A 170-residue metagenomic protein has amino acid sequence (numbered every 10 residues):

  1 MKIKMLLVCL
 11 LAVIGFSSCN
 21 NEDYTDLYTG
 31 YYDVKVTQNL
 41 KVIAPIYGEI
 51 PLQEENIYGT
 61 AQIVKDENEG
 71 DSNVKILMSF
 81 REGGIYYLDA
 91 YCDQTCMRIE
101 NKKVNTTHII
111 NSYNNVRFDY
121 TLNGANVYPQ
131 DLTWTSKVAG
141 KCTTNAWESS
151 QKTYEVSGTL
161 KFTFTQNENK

Functional and structural regions predicted by a protein language model:
K2-V8: Sec-dependent signal peptide recognition, specifically the positively charged N-region followed immediately by
I3, V13-N39, E155-K170: Bacterial Sec-dependent N-terminal signal peptides
N21-D66: N-terminal export/targeting and maturation segments
Q38-P51, H108-I110, V138-T153: Flexible, membrane-facing loop/turn or short amphipathic-helix motifs that contact lipid bilayers or gate lipid-binding
E55-W134: Predominantly extracellular/secreted and cell-surface proteins with exposed, flexible low-complexity segments
T133-K170: Edge beta-strand at a domain terminus
